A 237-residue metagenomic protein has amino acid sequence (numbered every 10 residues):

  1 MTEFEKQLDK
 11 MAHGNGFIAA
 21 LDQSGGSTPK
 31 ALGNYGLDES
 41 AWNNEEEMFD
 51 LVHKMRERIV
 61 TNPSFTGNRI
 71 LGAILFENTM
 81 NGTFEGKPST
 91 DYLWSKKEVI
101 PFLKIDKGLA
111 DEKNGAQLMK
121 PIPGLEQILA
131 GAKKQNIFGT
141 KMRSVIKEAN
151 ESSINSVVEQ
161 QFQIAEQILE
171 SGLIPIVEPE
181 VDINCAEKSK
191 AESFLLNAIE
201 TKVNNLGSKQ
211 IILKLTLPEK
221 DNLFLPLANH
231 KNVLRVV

Functional and structural regions predicted by a protein language model:
M1-F138, I146-E148, A198-K202, G207-I211 (+1 more regions): Alpha/beta catalytic barrel-like cores
K133, T140-F224: Eukaryote-skewed repeat-based solenoidal scaffolds used as protein-protein interaction platforms, primarily
